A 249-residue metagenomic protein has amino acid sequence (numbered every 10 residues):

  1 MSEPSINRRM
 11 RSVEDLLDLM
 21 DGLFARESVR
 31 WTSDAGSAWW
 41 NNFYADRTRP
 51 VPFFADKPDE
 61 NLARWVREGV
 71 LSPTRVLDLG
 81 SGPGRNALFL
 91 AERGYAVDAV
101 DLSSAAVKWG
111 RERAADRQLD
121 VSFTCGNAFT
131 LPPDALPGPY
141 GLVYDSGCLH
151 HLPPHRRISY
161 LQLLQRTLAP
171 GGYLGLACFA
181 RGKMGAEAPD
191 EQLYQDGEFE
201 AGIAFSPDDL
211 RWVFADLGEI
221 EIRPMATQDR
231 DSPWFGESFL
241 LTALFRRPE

Functional and structural regions predicted by a protein language model:
S2-L79, P83-L136, L152-L163, T167 (+1 more regions): Class I (Rossmann-like) S-adenosyl-L-methionine-dependent methyltransferase catalytic domain, capturing the SAM-binding
Y144: A conserved beta-strand element that flanks and buttresses the S-adenosyl-L-methionine
G147-H151: Short catalytic micro-motifs in class I SAM-dependent methyltransferases
